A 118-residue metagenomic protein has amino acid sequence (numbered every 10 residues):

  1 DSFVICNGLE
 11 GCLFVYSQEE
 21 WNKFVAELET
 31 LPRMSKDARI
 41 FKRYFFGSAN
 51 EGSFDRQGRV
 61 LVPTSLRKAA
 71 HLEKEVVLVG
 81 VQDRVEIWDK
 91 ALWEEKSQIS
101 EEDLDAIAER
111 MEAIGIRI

Functional and structural regions predicted by a protein language model:
D1-G52, R56, S65-I118: Flexible "stalk/tail and boundary" regions
